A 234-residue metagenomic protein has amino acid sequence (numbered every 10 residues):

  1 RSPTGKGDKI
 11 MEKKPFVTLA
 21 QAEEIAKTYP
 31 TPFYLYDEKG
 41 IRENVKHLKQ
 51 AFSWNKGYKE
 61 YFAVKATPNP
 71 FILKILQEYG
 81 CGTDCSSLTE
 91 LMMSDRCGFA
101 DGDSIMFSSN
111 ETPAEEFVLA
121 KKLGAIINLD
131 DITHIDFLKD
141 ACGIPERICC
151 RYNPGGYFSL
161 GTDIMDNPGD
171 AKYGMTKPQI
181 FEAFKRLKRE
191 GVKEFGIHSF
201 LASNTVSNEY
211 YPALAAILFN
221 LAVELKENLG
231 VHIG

Functional and structural regions predicted by a protein language model:
K6-I127, I132-E146, E182-R189, K193 (+2 more regions): A charged N-terminal "starter" segment
A63, R147-N153, H198-F200: Short beta-strand segments
E111-L119, N153-T162: Short, basic, helix/turn surface patches
P154-G234: Active-site loop/helix belt of alpha/beta enzymes
